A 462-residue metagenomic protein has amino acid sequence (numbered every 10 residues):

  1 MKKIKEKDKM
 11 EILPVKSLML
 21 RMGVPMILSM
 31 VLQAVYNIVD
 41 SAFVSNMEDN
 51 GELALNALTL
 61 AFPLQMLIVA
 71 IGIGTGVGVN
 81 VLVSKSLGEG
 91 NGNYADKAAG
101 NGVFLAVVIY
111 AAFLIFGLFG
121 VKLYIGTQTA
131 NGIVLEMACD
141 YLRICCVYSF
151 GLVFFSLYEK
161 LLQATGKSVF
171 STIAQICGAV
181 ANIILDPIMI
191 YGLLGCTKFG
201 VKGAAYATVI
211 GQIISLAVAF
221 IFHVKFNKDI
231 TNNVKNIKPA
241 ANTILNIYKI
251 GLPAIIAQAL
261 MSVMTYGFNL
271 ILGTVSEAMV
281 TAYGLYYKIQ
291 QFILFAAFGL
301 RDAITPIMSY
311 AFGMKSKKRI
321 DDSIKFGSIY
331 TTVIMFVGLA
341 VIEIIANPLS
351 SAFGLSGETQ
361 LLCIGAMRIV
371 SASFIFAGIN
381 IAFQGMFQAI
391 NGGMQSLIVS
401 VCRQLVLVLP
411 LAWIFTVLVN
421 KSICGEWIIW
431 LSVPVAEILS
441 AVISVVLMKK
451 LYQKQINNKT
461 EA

Functional and structural regions predicted by a protein language model:
M1-G23, V83-F150, T197-L252, M308-S373 (+1 more regions): Short alpha-helical transmembrane segments in multi-pass integral membrane proteins
M10-A42, N46-N50, P63-G78, L82 (+7 more regions): N-terminal transmembrane alpha-helices
R21-D40, I144, G178, G211-S215 (+4 more regions): Transmembrane helical elements of multi-pass membrane transporters/channels
M26, M30, A42, V81 (+17 more regions): Transmembrane alpha-helix boundary and packing residues in multipass membrane permease domains and related
V31, V35-N56, I125-G132, I188-F199 (+4 more regions): Helix-terminus/linker motif at the lipid-water interface of multi-pass membrane proteins
E52-P63, L142, A205, E277-F292 (+2 more regions): Small-residue hotspots at the loop-to-helix junctions and early N-terminal turns of transmembrane alpha-helices
L55-I115, L152-S171, A282-A346, A377-V399: Small-residue-rich hydrophobic transmembrane alpha-helices
G76, C145-Q163, S171-A179, A204-A219 (+4 more regions): Short runs within selected transmembrane alpha-helices of multi-pass transporters and secretion channels
